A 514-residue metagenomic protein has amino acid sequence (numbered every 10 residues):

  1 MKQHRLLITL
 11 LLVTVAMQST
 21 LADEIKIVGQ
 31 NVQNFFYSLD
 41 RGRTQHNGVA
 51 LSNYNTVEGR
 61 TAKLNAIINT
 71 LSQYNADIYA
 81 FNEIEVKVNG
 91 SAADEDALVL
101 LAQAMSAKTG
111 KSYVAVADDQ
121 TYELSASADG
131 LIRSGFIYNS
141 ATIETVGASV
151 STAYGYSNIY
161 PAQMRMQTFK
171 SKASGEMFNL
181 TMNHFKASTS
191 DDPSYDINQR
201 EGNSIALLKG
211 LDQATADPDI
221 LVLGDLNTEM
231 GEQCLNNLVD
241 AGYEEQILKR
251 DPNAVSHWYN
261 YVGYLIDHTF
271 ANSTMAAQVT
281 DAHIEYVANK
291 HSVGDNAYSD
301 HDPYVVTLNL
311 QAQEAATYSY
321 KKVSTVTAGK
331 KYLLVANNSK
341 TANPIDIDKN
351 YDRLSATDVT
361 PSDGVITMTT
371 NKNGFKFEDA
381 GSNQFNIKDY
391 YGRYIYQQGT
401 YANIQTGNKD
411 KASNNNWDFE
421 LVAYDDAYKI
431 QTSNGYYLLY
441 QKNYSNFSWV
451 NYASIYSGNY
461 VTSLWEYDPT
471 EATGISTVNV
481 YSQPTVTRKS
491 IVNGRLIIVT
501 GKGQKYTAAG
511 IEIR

Functional and structural regions predicted by a protein language model:
M1-D23: Bacterial Sec-dependent N-terminal signal peptides
A22-E314: Divalent cation-coordinating acidic motifs and surrounding scaffolds that mediate Ca2+/Mg2+/Mn2+/Zn2+-dependent binding
E24, G175-N179, Y394, Y436-Y437 (+1 more regions): Short, mixed charged/polar active-site loops that provide acid/base catalysis or chelate metal/phosphate cofactors
K170-K172, N309, K388, Q431 (+1 more regions): A generic structural motif
N296, N451-I455, T500: Short, exposed beta-strand-loop hairpins at the edges of beta-sheets in extracellular/periplasmic proteins
A315-A472: Lectin-like carbohydrate-binding module/patch detector with strong preference for beta-trefoil
T473-R514: C-terminal outer-membrane/trafficking sorting elements
